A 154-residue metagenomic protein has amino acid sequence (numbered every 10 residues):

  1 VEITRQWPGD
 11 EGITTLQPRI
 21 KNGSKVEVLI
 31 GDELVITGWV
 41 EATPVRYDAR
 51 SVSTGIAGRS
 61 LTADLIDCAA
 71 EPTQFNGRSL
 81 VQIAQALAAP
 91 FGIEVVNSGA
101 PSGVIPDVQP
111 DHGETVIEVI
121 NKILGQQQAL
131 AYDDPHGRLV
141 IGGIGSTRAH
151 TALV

Functional and structural regions predicted by a protein language model:
V1: Short, basic/aromatic beta-hairpin or loop at an interaction surface
T4-E94: Surface-exposed cap/loop segments at beta↔alpha junctions
V35, A42-L65, V96-V154: Short beta-strand-centered interaction patches in the first periplasmic/extracellular domains of large envelope
